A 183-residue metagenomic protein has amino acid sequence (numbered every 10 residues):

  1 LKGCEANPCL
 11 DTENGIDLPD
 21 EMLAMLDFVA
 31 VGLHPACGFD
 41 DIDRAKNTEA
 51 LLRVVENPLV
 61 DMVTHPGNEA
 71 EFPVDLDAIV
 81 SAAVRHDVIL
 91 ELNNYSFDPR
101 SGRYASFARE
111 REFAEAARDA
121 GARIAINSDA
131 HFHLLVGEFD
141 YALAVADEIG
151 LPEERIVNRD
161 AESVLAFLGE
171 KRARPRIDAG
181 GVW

Functional and structural regions predicted by a protein language model:
L1-E91, D147-G150, R155-I156, S163-W183: Extended substrate/RNA-proximal surfaces in nucleic-acid metabolism proteins
L33, L92-Y95, S128-D129: Short secondary-structure boundary segments
G38, H65-G67, P99-S101, D129-A130: Short, contiguous strand/loop micro-motifs
I42, F72-S81, D98-A116, H133-D147 (+1 more regions): Histidine/acidic-residue-rich catalytic or RNA/ligand-binding cores of hydrolases and nuclease-related proteins
E69, S96-F97, H131, D160: Conserved beta-strand edge residues that scaffold enzyme active sites
E110-S128: Conserved short secondary-structure transition element at the edge of the structured enzyme core that lines
A122-V136, I156-N158: Short acidic/histidine-rich active-site segments
